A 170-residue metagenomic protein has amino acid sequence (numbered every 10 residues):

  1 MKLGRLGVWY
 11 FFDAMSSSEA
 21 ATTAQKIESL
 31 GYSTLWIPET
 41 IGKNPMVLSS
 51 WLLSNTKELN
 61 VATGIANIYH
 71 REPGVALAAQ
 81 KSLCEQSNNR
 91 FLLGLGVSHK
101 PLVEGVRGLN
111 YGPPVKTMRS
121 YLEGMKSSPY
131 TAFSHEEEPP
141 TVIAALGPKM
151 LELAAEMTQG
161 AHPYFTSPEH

Functional and structural regions predicted by a protein language model:
M1-T56, N60: N-terminal beta1-alpha1-beta2 module of alpha/beta enzyme domains
L3-S18, A66-P73, E136-L146: Active-site mouth loops of central-metabolism enzymes
G4-Y10, S33-I37, N60-G64, F91-L95 (+2 more regions): Hydrophobic faces of well-ordered beta-strands that scaffold small-molecule active sites in alpha/beta enzyme cores
Y10-D13, A20, A24-Q25, G31-Y32 (+4 more regions): Conserved N-terminal glycine/acidic-rich loop preference
F12-A14, I41, N67-Y69, V97-P101 (+1 more regions): Active-site-proximal loop/turn and secondary-structure-junction residues that shape catalytic pockets, frequently
S17-A20, P45, P73-A76, P114 (+1 more regions): Aromatic/hydrophobic pocket-lining residues that form the small-molecule binding cavity in soluble enzyme cores
V47-S50, G74-S82: Pocket-flanking alpha-helical
L77-H170: Internal, glycine-rich beta/alpha segment that forms the wall or movable "lid" of small-molecule/cofactor binding
